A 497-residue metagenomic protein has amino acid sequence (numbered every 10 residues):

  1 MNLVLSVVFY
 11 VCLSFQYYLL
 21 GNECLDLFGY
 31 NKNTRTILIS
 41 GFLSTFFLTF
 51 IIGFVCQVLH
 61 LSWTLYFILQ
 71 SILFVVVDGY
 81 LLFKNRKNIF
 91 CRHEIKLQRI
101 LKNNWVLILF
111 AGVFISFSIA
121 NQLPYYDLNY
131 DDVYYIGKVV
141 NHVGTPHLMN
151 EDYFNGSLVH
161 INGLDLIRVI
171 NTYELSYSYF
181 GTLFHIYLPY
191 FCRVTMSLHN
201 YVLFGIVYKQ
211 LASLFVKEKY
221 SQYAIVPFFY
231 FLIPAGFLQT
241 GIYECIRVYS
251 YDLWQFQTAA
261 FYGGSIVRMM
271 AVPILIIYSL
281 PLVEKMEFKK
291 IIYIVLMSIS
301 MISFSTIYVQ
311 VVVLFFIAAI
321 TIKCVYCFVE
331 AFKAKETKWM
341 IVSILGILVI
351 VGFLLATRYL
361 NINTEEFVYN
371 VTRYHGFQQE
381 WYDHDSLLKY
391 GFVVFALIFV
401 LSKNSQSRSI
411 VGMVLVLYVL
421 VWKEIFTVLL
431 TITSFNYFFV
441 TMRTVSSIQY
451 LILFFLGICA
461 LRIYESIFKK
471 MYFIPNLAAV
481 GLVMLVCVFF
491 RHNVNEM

Functional and structural regions predicted by a protein language model:
M1-I100, L360-R373, G412, L420: Membrane-embedded, hydrophobic transmembrane alpha-helices
M1-L5, C12, D127-I136, V140 (+5 more regions): Transmembrane catalytic cores of multi-pass membrane glycosyltransferases and polysaccharide-assembly enzymes
L3-V8, V58-Y66, L128, I242-V267 (+3 more regions): Membrane-helix boundary/interfacial segments in multi-pass membrane proteins
L48-I52, S116-P124, P227-Y251, V351-E366 (+2 more regions): Membrane-interface helix-loop junctions at the exits of transmembrane helices
Q57, I291-Y308, I317-I320, I347-V351: Membrane-interface alpha helices of multi-pass inner-membrane proteins
S116-M270, N493-M497: Active-site lumenal/periplasmic loops and adjacent helix-entry segments of GT-C-fold, multi-pass membrane
V267-R268, V272-I292: Membrane-interface transmembrane helices that cradle and orient dolichyl/undecaprenyl
M340-L348, R462-N495: Signature aromatic-anchored transmembrane alpha helix within multi-pass, membrane-resident enzymes that catalyze glycan
